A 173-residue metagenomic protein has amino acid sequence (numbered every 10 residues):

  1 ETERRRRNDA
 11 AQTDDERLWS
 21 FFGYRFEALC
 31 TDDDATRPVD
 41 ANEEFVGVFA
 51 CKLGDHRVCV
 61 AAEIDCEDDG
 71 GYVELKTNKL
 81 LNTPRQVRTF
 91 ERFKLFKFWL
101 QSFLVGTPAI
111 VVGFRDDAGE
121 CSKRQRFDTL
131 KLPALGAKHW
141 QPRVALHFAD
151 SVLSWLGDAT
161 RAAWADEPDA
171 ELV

Functional and structural regions predicted by a protein language model:
E1-V173: Accessory terminal regions of nucleic-acid processing enzymes
